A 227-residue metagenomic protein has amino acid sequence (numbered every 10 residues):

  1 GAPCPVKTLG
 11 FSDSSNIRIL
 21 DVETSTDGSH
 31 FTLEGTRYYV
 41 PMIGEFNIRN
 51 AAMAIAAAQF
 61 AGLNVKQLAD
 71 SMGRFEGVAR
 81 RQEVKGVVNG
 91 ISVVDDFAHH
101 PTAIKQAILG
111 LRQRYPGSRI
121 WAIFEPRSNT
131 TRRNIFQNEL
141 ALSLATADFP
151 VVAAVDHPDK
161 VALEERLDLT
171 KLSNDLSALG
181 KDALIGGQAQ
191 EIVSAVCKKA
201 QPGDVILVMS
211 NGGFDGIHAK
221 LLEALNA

Functional and structural regions predicted by a protein language model:
G1-R37, A79-V84: Extended acidic/charged loop-beta regions that coordinate divalent cations and stabilize anionic phosphate/carboxylate
A2-C4, L20, I43-F46, A51-R80 (+1 more regions): ATP-dependent carboxylate-amine ligase
R37-Y38, V93: Short, isolated positions in well-ordered beta-strands
